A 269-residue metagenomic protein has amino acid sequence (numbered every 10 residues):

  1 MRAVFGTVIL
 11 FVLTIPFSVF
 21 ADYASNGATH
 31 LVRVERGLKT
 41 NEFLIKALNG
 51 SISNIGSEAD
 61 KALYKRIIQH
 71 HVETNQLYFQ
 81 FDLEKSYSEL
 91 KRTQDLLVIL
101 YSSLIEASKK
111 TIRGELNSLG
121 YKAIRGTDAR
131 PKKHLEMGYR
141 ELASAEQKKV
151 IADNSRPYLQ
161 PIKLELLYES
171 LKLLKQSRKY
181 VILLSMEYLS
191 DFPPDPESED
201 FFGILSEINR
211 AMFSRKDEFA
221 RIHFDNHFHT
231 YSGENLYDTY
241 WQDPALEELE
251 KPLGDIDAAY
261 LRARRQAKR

Functional and structural regions predicted by a protein language model:
M1-F5: Positively charged n-region of N-terminal signal peptides that target proteins for export
T7-P16: Bacterial N-terminal signal peptides
F20-R269: Long, charged/polar, soluble alpha-helical segments
